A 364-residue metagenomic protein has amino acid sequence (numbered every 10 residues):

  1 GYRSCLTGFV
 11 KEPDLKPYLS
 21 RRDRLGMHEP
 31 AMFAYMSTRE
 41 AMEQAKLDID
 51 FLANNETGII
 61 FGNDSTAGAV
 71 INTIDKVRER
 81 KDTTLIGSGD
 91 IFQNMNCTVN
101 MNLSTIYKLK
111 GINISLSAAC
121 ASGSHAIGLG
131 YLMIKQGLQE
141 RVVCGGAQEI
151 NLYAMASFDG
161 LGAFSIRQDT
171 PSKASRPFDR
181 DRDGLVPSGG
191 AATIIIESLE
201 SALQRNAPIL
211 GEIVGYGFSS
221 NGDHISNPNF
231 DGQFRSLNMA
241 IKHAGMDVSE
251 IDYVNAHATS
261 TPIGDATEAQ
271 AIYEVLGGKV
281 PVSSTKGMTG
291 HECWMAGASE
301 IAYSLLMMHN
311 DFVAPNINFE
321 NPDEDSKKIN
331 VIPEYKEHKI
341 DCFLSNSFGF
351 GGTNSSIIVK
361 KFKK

Functional and structural regions predicted by a protein language model:
G1-A118, A147-M155, V248-I263: Conserved beta-ketoacyl condensing-enzyme motif
G1-D23, A45, E200-E212, A302-I317 (+1 more regions): ACP-dependent fatty acid/polyketide chain-elongation machinery
A34-L47, N96-V99, S104-Y107, N113-A147 (+3 more regions): Active-site-proximal alpha-helical scaffold in enzymes
T38, I59, L103, G123 (+8 more regions): Conserved small-residue
G68-T84, M133-Q136, S157-Q168, D231-Q233 (+2 more regions): A glycine- and small-aliphatic-rich helix-loop capping segment at beta-alpha/alpha-beta transitions that lines
K81-G87, G128, L132, E149-Q204 (+1 more regions): Glycine-/small-residue-rich "gating" segment that lines the acyl/pantetheine channel and substrate pocket
L138-D183, Y216-F230, A256-D265, K279-I329: Acyl-CoA/ACP chain-elongation machinery
D169-A244, D252-Y253, K364: Condensing-enzyme catalytic core mediating Claisen C-C bond formation in acyl metabolism
